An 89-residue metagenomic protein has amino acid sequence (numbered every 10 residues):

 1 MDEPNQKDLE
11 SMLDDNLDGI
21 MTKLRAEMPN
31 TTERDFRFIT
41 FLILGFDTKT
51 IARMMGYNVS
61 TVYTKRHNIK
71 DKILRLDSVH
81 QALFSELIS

Functional and structural regions predicted by a protein language model:
D2-S89: Cytosolic nucleotide-binding catalytic cores of signal-transduction proteins
